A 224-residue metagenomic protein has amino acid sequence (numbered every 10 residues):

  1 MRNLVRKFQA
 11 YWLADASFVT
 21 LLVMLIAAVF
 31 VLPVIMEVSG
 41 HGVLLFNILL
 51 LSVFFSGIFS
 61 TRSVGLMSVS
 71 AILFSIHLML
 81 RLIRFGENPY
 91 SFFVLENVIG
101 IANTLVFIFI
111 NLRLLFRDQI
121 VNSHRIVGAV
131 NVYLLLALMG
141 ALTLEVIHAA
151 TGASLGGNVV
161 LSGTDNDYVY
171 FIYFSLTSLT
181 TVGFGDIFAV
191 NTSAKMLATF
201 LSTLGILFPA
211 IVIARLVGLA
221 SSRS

Functional and structural regions predicted by a protein language model:
R2-N3, L22-M36, F54-F55, H77-F85: Membrane-embedded alpha-helical segments in integral membrane proteins
V5-V23: N-terminal membrane topogenic signal
F30-L44, G57-G65, G86-E87: Short, hydrophobic transmembrane alpha-helix segments
V34-L50, F93-L105, V169-F174: Structural signature of hydrophobic alpha-helical transmembrane segments
M36-V38, I48, M139-Y173: Outer-pore turret/helix-boundary of cation channels
G65-I76, F93-I101, V121-V132: Cytoplasmic-side transmembrane-helix entry/capping segments in multi-pass membrane proteins
F107-A153: Pore-domain transmembrane helices of cation channels
N166-S224: Pore domain of cation channels
